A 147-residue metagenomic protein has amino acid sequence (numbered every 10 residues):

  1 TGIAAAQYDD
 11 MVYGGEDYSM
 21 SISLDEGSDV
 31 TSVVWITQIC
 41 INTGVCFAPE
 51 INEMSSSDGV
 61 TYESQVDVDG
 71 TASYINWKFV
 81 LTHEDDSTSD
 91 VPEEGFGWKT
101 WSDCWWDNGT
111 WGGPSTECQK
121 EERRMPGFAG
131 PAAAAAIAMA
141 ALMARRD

Functional and structural regions predicted by a protein language model:
T1-E122: Glycan-association/targeting regions that enable binding to alpha-glucans and other polysaccharides
Q119-D147: Secretory targeting signatures
